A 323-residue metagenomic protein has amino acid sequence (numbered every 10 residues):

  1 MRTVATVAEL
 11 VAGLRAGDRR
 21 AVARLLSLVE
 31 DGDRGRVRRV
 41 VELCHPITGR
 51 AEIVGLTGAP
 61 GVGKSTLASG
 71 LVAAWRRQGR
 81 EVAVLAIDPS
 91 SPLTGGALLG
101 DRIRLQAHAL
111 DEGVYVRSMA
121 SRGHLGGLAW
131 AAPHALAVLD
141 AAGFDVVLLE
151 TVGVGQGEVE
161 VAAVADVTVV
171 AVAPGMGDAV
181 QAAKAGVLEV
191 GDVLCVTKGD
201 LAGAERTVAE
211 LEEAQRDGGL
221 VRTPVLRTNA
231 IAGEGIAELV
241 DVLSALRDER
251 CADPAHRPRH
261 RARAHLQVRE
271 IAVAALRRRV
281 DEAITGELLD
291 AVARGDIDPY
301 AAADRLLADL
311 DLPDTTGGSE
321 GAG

Functional and structural regions predicted by a protein language model:
M1-V4, L312-G323: Actinobacteria-biased recognition of intrinsically disordered, low-complexity terminal regions
R2, A8-G13, L56, P60 (+7 more regions): Expand to "…catalyze enediolate/carbanion chemistry for C-C bond making/breaking, isomerization, decarboxylation
A5-V54, A59-V62, L67-G157, V161-P174 (+1 more regions): Nucleotide-state-sensitive switch-loop elements of NTP-binding domains
V11, L26-S27, L226, V273 (+1 more regions): Amphipathic alpha-helical segments within well-ordered protein domains
L98, A135, E160, V164 (+5 more regions): Alpha-helical scaffold elements adjacent to nucleotide-binding pockets in ATP/GTP-utilizing enzyme cores
P174-A202: Flexible active-site lid/hinge loop adjacent to a nucleotide/diphosphate and Mg2+-phosphate binding pocket
V193, G199-E249: Canonical P-loop GTPase G-domain recognition
E238-T315: Long, well-ordered amphipathic alpha-helical subdomains in the mid-to-C-terminal portions of large enzyme subunits
